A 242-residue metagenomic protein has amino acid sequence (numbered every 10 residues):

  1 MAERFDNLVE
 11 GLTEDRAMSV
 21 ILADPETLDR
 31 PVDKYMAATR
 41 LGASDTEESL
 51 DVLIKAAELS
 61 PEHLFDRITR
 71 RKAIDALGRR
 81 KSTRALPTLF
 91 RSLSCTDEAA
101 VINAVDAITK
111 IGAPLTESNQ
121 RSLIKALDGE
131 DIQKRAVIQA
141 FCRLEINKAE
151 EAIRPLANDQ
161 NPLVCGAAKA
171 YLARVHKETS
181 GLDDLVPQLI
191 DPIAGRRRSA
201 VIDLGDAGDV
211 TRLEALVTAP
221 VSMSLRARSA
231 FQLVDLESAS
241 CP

Functional and structural regions predicted by a protein language model:
M1-L12, R30-V32, M36: Intrinsically disordered, serine/threonine- and proline-rich low-complexity regions of large eukaryotic regulatory
V9-P25, S44-P61, S82-S94, A113-L127 (+4 more regions): Amphipathic alpha-helical scaffolding segments comprising HEAT/armadillo-like alpha-solenoid repeats
D29-R30, P61, F65-D66, T96-D97 (+4 more regions): Short inter-helical turns and helix N-cap capping residues of alpha-solenoid HEAT/ARM repeat scaffolds
K34, D66-R70, V101, K134 (+3 more regions): Residue-level detector of extended alpha-helical repeat arrays and alpha-solenoid scaffolds
K34-A38, I54, R71-I74, F90 (+7 more regions): Hydrophobic core positions within HEAT/HEAT-like alpha-solenoid repeats
H63-A140: A generic tandem-repeat structural signature
T218-P242: Eukaryotic acidic, Ser/Thr-rich intrinsically disordered low-complexity regions
